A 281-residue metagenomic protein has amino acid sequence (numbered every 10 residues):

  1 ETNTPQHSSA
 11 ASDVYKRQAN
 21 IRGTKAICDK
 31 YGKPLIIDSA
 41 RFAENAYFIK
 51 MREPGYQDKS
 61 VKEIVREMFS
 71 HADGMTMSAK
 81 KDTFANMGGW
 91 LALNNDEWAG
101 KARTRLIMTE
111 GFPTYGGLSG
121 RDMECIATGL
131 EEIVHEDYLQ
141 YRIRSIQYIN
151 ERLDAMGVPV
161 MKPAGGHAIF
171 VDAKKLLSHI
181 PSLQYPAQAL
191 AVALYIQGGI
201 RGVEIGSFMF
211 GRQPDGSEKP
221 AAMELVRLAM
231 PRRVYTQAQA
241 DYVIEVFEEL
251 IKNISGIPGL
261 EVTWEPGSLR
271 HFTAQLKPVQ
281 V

Functional and structural regions predicted by a protein language model:
E1-A11, Y15: Single conserved hydrophobic/aromatic residue that forms the stacking wall/gate of nucleotide- or nucleobase-binding
K16-D58: Catalytic PLP-binding core of fold-type I/II PLP enzymes
V61-A85, R103-G117, P231: Active-site PLP-lysine loop of aminotransferase-like
F84-G116, M123-Q140, N150-E151: Conserved core segment of the aminotransferase class I/II
E110, E131-S178, Q188-A193: Conserved PLP-dependent catalytic core of the aminotransferase class-I/II
I133, Q197, M209-V281: PLP-dependent enzyme catalytic core of the Aspartate aminotransferase-like
K174-R201, G216-A221: Active-site loop ensemble at the mouth of alpha/beta enzyme cores that anchors a bound cofactor
